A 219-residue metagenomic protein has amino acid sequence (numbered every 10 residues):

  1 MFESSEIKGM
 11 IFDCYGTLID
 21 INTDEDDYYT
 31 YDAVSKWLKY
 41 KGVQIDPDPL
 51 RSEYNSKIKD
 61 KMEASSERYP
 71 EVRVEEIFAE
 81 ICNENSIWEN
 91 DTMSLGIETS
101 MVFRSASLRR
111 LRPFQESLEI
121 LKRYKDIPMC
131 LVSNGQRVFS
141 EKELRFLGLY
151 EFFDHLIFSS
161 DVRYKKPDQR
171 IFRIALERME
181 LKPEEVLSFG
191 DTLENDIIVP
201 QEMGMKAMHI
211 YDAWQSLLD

Functional and structural regions predicted by a protein language model:
M1-M10, I21-D24, Y40-D48, T92-M93 (+2 more regions): Asp-based, Mg2+/Mn2+-dependent phosphohydrolase catalytic module
E3-Q115: N-terminal helical cap/lid subdomain that shapes the substrate entry/recognition surface in HAD-like hydrolases
C82, V102-R104, P128-L131, S159-S160: N-terminal start-of-chain detector that recognizes signal peptides and the immediate post-cleavage beginning
